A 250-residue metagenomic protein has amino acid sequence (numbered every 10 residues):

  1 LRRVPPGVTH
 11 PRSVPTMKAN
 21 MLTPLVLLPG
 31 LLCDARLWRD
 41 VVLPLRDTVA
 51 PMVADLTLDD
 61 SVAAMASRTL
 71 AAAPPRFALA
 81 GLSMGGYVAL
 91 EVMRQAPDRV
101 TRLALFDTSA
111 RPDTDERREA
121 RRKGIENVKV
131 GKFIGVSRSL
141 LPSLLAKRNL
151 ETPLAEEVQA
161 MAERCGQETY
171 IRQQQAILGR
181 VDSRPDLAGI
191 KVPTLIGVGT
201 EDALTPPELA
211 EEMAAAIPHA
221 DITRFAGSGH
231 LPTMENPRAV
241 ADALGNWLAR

Functional and structural regions predicted by a protein language model:
K18-A66, L82: Conserved HGGG/HGGXW glycine-rich cap/lid loop of the alpha/beta-hydrolase fold
V62-F77: Conserved acidic catalytic loop of the alpha/beta-hydrolase fold
G81-G85, A89: Gly/Ala-rich beta-loop-alpha elbow adjacent to hydrolase catalytic centers
R94-Q95, R99-R138, P142: Flexible "cap/lid" loop of the alpha/beta hydrolase fold
D113-E116, G131-G189: Conserved alpha/beta-hydrolase catalytic His-Asp/Glu region
I190, I196-V198, D202: Short beta-strand/loop motif that positions the catalytic acidic residue of the alpha/beta-hydrolase fold
A203-L209: Conserved alpha/beta-hydrolase "acid-adjacent" motif
A220-R250: Catalytic active-site module of serine/aspartate enzymes centered on a nucleophile-bearing elbow/loop
